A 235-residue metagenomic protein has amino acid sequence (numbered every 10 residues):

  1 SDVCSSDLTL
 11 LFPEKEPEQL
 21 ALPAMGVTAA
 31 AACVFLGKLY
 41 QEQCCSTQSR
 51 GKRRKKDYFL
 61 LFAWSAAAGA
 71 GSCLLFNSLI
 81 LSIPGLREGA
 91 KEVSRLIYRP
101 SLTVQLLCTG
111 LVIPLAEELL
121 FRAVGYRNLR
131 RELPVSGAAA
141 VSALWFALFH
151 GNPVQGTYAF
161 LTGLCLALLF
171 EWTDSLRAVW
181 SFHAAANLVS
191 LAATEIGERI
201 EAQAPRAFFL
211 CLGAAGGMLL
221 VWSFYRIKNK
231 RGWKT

Functional and structural regions predicted by a protein language model:
S1, S6-E42, C211: Alpha-helical transmembrane segments in multi-pass membrane proteins
S6, A143, Q155-L212: Functionally important transmembrane alpha-helices
F12-Q19, S46-L115, L119, R127 (+2 more regions): Juxtamembrane helix-loop-helix connectors linking adjacent transmembrane helices in multi-pass membrane enzymes
L22-P23, F59-A63, T103-L107, S136-V141 (+3 more regions): Hydrophobic alpha-helical transmembrane segments
M25-T28, A207-W222: Small-residue-rich transmembrane alpha-helices that serve as helix-helix interface/gating elements in multipass
K38-C45, W222-T235: Membrane-interface capping segments at transmembrane-helix boundaries
A116-V141, L168-S175: Membrane-interface helix/loop boundary segments of multi-pass membrane proteins
V135-H150, A184: Small-polar-interrupted transmembrane alpha-helices in polytopic inner-membrane proteins
